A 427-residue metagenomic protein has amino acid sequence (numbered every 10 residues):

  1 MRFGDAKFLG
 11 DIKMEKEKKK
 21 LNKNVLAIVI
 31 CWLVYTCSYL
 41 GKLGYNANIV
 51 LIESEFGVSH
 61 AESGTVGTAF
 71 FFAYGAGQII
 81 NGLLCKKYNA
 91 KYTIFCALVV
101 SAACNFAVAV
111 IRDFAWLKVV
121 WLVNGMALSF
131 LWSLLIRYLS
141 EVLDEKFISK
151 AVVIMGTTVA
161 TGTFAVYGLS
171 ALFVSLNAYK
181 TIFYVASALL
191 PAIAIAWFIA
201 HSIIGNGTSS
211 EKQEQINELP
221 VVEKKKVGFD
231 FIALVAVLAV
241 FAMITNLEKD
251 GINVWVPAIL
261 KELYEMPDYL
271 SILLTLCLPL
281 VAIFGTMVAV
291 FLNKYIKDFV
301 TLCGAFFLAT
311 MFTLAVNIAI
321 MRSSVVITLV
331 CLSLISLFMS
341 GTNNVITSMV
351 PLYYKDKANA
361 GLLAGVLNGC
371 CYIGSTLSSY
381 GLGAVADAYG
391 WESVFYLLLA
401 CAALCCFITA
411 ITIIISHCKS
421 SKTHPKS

Functional and structural regions predicted by a protein language model:
Y45-N46, A233-T286, N343: Extracytoplasmic gate region of multi-pass secondary transporters
A76-R112: Conserved MFS/SLC helix-loop-helix module at the cytosolic interface between two early adjacent transmembrane helices
G77-N89, G285-D298, A386: Helix-to-loop junctions at the C-terminal end of transmembrane segments in multipass secondary transporters
K87-A97, K294-L308: Cytoplasmic membrane-interface "Motif A"-like loop-to-helix N-cap segments of 12-TM Major Facilitator Superfamily
V120-T158: Cytoplasmic helix-loop-helix junction between adjacent transmembrane helices in 12-TM secondary transporters
I154-G205: Helix-loop-helix hairpin linking two adjacent transmembrane segments in secondary transporters
F299-I346: C-terminal transmembrane helical hairpin of 12-TM major facilitator-type secondary transporters
Y354-Y389: A late C-terminal transmembrane helix in Major Facilitator Superfamily
